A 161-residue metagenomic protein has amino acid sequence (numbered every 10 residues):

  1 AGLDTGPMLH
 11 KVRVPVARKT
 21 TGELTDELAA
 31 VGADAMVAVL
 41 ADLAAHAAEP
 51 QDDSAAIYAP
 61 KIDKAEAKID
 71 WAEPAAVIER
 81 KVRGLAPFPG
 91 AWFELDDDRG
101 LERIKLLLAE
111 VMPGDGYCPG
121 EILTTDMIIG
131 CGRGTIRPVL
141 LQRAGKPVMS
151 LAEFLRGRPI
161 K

Functional and structural regions predicted by a protein language model:
A1-A59, D63-A65: Donor/substrate-binding cores of folate-linked one-carbon enzymes
G6, V12, A56, A67 (+3 more regions): Change "...and in nucleic-acid phosphodiester-cleaving endonucleases..." to "...and in nucleic-acid processing enzymes
P15, K68, A144: Short, flexible active-site loop motifs that bind/organize anionic cofactors or intermediates
D52, D63, D70, M149-S150: Alpha-helix initiation/capping motif
P60-K61, E66-I69, P74-A76: Active-site loop ensemble at the mouth of alpha/beta enzyme cores that anchors a bound cofactor
A72-K161: An anion-binding loop in the catalytic cleft
